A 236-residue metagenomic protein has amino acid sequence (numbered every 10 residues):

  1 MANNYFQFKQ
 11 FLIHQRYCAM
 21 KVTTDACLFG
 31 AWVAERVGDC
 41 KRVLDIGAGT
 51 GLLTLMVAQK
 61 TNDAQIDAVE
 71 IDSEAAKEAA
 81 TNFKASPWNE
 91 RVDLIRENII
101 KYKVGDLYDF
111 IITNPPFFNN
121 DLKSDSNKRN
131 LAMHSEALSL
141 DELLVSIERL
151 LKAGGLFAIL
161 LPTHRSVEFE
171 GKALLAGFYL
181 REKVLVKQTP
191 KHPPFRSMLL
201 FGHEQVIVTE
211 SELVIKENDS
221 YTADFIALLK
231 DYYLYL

Functional and structural regions predicted by a protein language model:
A2-R42, A48-Q59, V214: SAM-dependent Rossmann-like transferase core, predominantly class I methyltransferases with a strong bias toward
Q10, D63-Q65, N89-R91, G154 (+1 more regions): A generic structural signal for alpha->beta connector loops
H14, D67, D93-I95, R181-V184: General small-molecule cofactor/ligand-binding pocket signal
C18, V22, L138-P194: Conserved Class I SAM-dependent methyltransferase catalytic core
F29, N114, L143, F201: Residue-level signal for inorganic ion chemistry
A31-G105, F110-T113, N119-S124: Conserved SAM/SAH cofactor-binding pocket of Class I
P115-E142: Mobile active-site "lid"/loop adjacent to the S-adenosyl-L-methionine
K191-L236: SAM/dcSAM-binding transferase cores
